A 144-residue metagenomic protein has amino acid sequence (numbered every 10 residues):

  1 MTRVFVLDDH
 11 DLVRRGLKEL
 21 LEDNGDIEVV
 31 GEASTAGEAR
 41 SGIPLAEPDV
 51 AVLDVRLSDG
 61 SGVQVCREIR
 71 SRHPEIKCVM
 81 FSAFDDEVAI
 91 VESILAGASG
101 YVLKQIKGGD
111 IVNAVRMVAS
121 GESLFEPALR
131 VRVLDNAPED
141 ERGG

Functional and structural regions predicted by a protein language model:
V13, S58: The feature encodes the CheY-like receiver
D26-S34, G42: Short hydrophobic/Thr-rich beta-strand motif most characteristic of the beta2 strand and flanking loop of CheY-like
T35-E38, S61-Q64: Acidic catalytic/metal-coordinating carboxylates
A46-V52, L57: Active-site beta3 strand of CheY-like receiver
V63-E75: Short amphipathic alpha-helix used as the core "switch/output" element in two-component signaling
F84-D85: Short, conserved "switch-loop" micro-motifs in signal-transduction and mechanochemical regulators
V88-L95, S99-G144: Short, flexible helix-to-coil linker/hinge segments that flank and couple to helix-turn-helix
